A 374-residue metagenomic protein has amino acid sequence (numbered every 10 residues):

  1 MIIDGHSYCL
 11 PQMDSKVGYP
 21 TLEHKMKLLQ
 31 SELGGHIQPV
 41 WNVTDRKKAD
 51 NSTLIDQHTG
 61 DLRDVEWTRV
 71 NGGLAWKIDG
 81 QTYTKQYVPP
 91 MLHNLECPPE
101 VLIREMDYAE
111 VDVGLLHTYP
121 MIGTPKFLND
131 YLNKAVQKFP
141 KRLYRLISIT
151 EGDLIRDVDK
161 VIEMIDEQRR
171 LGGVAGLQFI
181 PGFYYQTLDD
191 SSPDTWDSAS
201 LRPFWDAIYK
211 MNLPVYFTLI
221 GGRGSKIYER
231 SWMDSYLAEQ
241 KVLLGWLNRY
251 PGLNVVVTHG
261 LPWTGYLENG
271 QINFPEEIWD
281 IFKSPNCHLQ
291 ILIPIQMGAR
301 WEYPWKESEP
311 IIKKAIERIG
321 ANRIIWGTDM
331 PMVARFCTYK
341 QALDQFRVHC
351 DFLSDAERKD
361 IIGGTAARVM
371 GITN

Functional and structural regions predicted by a protein language model:
M1-G5, Q12-H93, C97-R104, Y108 (+3 more regions): Mid-to-C-terminal alpha-helical segments outside catalytic/metal-binding sites
H6-D14, T218, H259: Histidine-centered divalent metal-coordination motifs
S7-Y8, P120, G260, D329-M330: Active-site metal-binding loops of divalent metal-dependent hydrolases
K85-E96, L146-V158: Active-site mouth loops of central-metabolism enzymes
P89-P90, E105, E110-G123, N133 (+1 more regions): Short, well-structured secondary-structure segments
E96-M106, N129, I155-Q168, F274: Short, acidic/polar
P140, A175-G176, F183-Y185, D190-I325: Catalytic pocket-lining loop regions of alpha/beta-barrel enzymes, especially the amidohydrolase/enolase/GH5 lineages
